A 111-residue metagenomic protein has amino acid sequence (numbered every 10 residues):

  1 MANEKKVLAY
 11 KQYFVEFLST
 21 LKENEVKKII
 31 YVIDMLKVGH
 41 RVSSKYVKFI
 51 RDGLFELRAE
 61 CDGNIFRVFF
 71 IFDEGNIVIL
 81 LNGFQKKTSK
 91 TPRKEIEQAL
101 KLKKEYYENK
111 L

Functional and structural regions predicted by a protein language model:
M1-I65, E74-V78, K87-L111: Basic, Lys/Arg-enriched alpha-helical interface segments
L81: ATP-dependent carboxylate-activation loops
F84: Residue-level signal for short, function-critical loop segments
